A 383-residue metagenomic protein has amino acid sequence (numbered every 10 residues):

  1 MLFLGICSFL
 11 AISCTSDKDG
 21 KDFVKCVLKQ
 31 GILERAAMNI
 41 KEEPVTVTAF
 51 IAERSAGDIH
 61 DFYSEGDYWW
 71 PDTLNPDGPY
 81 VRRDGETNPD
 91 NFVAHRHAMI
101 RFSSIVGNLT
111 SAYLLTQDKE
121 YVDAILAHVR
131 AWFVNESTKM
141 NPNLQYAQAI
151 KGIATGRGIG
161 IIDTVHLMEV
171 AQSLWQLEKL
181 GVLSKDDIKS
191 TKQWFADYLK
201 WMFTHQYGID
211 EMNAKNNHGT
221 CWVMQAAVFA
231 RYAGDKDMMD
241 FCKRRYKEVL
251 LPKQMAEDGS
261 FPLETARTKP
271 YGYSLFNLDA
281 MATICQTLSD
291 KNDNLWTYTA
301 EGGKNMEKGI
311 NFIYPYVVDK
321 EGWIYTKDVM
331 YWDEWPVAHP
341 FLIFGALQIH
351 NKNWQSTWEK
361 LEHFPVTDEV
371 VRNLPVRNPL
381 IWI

Functional and structural regions predicted by a protein language model:
M1-D19: Bacterial Sec-dependent N-terminal signal peptides
C14-I209, K247, S289-N292, T297-I383: Extracellular glycan-targeting catalytic surfaces
F92-V93, K185, F203-A214, A256-P270: Active-site-adjacent structural elements in folded domains
F102, V106-L109, W222-V223, N277 (+1 more regions): TPR repeat positional signature
G160-D163, G219-T220, S274: An alpha-helical repeat/solenoid feature that recognizes helix-turn-helix modules
W194-Y232, K236: Loop-centered beta-sheet repeat module
V228-I324: Long, repeat-rich segments with strong aromatic
